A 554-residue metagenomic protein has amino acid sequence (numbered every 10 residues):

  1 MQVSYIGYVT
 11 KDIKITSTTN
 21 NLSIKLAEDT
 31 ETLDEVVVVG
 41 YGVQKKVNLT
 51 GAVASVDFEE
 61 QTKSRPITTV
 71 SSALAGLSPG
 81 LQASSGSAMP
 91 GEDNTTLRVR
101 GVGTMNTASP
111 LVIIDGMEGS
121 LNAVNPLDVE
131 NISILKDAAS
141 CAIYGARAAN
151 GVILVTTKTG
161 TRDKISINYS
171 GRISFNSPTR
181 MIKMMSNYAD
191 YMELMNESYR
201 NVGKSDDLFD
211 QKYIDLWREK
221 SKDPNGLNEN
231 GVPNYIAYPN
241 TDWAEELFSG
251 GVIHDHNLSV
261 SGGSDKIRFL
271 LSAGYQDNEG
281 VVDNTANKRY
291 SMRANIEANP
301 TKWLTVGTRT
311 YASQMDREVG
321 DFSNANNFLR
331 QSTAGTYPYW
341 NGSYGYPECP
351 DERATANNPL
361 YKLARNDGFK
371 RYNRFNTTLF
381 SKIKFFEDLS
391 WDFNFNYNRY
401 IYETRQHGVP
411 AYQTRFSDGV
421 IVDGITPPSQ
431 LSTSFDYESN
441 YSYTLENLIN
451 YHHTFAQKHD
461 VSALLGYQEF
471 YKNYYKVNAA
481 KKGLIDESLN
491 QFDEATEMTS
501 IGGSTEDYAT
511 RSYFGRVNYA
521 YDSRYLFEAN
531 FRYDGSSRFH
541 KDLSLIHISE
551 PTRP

Functional and structural regions predicted by a protein language model:
M1-R293, A298-P300, T305-G307, S313 (+1 more regions): Short, small/polar-rich motifs associated with maturation and membrane association, primarily at protein termini
T32, P90, R162-P239, G280-N376 (+4 more regions): Surface-exposed loop/interface segments of Gram-negative outer-membrane beta-barrel transport/assembly proteins
T157-T159, G262-S264, Y275, A298 (+7 more regions): Residue-level signature of outer-membrane beta-barrel architecture
H256-G262, R511-Y521: Structured alpha-helical segments in the cores of large, soluble enzyme domains
K266-F269, W303-V306, D388-W391, H459 (+1 more regions): Repeated loop/turn-to-beta-strand initiation elements of outer-membrane beta-barrel proteins
N394, G466, R516-A520, N530: Exposed, low-structure sequence patches enriched in small/polar residues
I546-P554: Residue-level detector of conserved catalytic or cofactor/ligand-binding positions in enzyme active sites
